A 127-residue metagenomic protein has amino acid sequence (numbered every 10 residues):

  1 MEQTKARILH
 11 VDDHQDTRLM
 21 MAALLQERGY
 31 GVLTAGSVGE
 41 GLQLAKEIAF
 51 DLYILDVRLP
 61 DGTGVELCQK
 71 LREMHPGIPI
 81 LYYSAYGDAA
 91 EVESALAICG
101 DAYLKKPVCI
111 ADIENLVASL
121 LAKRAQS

Functional and structural regions predicted by a protein language model:
K5-D16, M21-L25, Y53: Conserved acidic segment of CheY-like receiver
G29-G36, L44: Short hydrophobic/Thr-rich beta-strand motif most characteristic of the beta2 strand and flanking loop of CheY-like
S37, T63-E66: Acidic catalytic/metal-coordinating carboxylates
I48-I54, L59: Active-site beta3 strand of CheY-like receiver
V65-H75: Short amphipathic alpha-helix used as the core "switch/output" element in two-component signaling
E66, G87-L104, N115: Alpha4 helix (beta4-alpha4-beta5 surface) of REC/receiver domains from two-component response regulators
A90, V108-A118, A125: C-terminal output helix
